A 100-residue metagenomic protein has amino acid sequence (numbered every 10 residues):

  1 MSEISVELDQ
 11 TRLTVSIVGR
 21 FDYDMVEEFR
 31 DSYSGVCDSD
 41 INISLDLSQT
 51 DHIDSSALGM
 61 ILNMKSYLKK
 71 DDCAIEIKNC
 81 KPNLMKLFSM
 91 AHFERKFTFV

Functional and structural regions predicted by a protein language model:
M1, V18, E94-K96: Generic secondary-structure boundary/loop-capping signal
E3-R30: STAS-typified acidic loop motif
Y23-K96: Amphipathic alpha-helical interaction surfaces in cytosolic regulatory modules
T98-V100: Short acidic-hydrophobic, aromatic-tinged amphipathic segments that line or gate anion-handling sites
